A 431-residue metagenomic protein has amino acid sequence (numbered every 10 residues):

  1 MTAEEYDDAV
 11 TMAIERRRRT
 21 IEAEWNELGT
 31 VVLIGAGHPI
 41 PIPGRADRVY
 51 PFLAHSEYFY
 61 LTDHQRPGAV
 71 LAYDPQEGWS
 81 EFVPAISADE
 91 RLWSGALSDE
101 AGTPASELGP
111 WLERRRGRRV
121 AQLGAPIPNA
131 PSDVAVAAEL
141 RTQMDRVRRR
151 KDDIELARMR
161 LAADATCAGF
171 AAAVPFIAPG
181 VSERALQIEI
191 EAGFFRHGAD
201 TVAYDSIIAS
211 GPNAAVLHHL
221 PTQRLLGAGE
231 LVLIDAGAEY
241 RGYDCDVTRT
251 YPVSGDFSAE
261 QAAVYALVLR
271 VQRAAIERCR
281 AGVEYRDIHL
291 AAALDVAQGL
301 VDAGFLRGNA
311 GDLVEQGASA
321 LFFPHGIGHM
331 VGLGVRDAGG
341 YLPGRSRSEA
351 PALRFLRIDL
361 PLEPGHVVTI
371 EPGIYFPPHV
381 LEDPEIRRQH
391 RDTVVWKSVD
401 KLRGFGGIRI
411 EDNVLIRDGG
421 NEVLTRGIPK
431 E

Functional and structural regions predicted by a protein language model:
M1-E431: Active-site neighborhoods and metal-handling regions in enzymes and metal-associated proteins
